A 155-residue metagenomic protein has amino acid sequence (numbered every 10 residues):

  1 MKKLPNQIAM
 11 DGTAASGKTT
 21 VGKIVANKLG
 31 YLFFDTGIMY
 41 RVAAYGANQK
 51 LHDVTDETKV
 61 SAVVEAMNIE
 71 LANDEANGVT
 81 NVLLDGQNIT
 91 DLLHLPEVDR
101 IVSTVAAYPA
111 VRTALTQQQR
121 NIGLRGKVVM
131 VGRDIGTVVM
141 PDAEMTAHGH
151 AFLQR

Functional and structural regions predicted by a protein language model:
M1-P5: Phosphate-binding P-loop
M10: Hydrophobic anchor at the beta1->P-loop junction of P-loop NTPases
S16: ATP-binding Walker
T19: Walker A/P-loop
A26-T36, Q49-H52: Post-Walker A helix-loop "phosphate-sensing" segment adjacent to the P-loop in P-loop NTPases
M39-K127, T137-V139: ATP-dependent small-molecule kinase phosphotransfer cores that center on conserved nucleotide phosphate-binding segments
P141-R155: Conserved phosphate-donor/acceptor-positioning beta-strand/loop module used by diverse small-molecule
